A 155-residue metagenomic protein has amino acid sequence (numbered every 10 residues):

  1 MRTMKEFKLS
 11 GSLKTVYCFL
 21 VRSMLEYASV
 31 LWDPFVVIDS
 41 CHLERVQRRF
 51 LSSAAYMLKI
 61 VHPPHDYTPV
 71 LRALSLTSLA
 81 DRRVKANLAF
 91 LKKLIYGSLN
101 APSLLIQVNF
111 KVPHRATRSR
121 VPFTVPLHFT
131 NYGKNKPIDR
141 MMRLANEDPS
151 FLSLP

Functional and structural regions predicted by a protein language model:
M1-P155: Hydrophobic/basic alpha-helical segments
